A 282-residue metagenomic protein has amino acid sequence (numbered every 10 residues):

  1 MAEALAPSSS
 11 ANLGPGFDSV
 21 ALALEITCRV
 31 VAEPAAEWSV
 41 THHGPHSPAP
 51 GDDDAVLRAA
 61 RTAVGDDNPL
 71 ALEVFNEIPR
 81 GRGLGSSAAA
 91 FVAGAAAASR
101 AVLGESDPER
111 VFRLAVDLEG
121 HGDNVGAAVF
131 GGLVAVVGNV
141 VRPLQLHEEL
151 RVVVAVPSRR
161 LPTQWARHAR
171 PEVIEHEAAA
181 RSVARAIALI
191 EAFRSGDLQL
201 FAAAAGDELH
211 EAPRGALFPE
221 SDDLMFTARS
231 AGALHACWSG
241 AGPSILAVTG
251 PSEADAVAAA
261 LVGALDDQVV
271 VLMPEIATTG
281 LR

Functional and structural regions predicted by a protein language model:
M1-R82, G104, P108, L272-R282: ATP-binding N-lobe of GHMP and related small-molecule kinases
L24-I26, L84-P108, V129-G131: DPxDG-like acidic metal-binding loop motif
I26, A36, G132, V156-L161 (+3 more regions): Glycine-rich beta-alpha junction loops
P34, P157, A247-P251: Short beta-strand-to-loop capping motifs
A35-E37, G65-A71, A98-L114, V140 (+1 more regions): Phosphate-handling active-site elements
S106-L150, A236-W238, G242-L246: Alpha/beta catalytic cores of group-transfer enzymes, especially the acyltransferase/condensing modules of polyketide
V156-A216: Active-site rim beta-loop-alpha module in soluble metabolic enzymes
F193-R282: Glycine-rich, charge-dense phosphate/pyrophosphate-binding loop(s) and the adjacent flexible "lid"/catalytic subdomain
